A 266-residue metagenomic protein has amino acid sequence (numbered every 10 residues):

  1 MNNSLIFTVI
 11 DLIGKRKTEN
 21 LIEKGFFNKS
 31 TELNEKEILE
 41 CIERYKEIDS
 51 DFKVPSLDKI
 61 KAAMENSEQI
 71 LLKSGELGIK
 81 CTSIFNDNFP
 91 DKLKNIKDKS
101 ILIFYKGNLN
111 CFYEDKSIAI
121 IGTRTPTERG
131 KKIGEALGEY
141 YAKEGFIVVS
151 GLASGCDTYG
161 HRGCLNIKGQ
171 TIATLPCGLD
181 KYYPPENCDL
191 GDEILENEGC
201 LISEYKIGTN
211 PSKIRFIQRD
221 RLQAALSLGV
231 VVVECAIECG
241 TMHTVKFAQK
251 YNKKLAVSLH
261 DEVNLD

Functional and structural regions predicted by a protein language model:
M1-K132, E139: Short, positively charged patches
S83-D266: Glycine-biased, small-residue-rich flexible motifs in mid-sequence functional cores and linkers
